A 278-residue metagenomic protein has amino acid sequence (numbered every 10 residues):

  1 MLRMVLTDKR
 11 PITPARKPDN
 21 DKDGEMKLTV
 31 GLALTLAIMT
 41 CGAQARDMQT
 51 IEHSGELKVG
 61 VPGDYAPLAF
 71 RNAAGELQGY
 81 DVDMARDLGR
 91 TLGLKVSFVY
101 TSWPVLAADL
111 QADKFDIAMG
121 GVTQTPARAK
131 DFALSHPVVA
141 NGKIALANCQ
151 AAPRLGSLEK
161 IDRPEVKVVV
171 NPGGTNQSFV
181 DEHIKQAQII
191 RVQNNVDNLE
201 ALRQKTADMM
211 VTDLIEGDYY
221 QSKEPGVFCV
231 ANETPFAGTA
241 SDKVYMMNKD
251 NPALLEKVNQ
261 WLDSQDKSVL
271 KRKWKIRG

Functional and structural regions predicted by a protein language model:
R46-G121, K130, R191: Extracytoplasmic small-molecule ligand-binding "clamshell" domains of the periplasmic binding protein/Venus flytrap
D47, T175-I189, C229-E233, N259-G278: Ligand-binding clefts/hinges and TM-proximal coupling segments of bilobed small-molecule sensing domains
L57-K58, L94-K95, A112-G120, V166-K167 (+3 more regions): Alpha-to-beta junction loops
F70-A73, A85-L94, S157-D162, T175-Q193 (+2 more regions): Ligand-binding cleft/hinge of the Venus flytrap
L88, L110-Q111, I161, L202-R203 (+2 more regions): Hydrophobic residues within well-ordered alpha-helices
P104-V105, V122-K130, F179-E182, R203 (+1 more regions): A ligand-binding cleft/hinge motif common to bilobed small-molecule-binding domains
A140-I144, L214-D263, G278: Periplasmic-binding protein-like
C149-K167: Flexible hinge/capping segments at coil-to-helix
